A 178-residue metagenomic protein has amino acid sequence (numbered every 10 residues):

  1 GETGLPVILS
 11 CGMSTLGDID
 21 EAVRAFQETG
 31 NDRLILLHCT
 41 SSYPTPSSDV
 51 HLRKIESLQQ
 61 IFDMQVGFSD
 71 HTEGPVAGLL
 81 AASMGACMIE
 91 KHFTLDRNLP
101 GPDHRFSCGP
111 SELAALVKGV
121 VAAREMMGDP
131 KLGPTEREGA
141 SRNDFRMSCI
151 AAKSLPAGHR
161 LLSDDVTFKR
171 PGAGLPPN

Functional and structural regions predicted by a protein language model:
G1-N178: Catalytic cores and adjacent flexible loops of soluble metabolic enzymes that perform enolate/carbanion chemistry on
